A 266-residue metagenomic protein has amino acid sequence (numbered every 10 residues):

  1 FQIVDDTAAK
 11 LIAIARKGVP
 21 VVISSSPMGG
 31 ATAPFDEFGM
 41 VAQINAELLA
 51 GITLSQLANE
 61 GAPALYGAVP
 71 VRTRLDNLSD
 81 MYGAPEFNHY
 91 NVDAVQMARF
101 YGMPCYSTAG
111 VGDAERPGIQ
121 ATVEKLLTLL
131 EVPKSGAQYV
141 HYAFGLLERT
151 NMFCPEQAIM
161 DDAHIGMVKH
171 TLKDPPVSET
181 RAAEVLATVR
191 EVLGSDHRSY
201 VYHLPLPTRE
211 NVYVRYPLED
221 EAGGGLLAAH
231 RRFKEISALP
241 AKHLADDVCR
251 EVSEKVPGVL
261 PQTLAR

Functional and structural regions predicted by a protein language model:
F1-D161: Glycine-rich anion/phosphate-binding loop at the beta-strand->alpha-helix junction
E156-R266: Catalytic-core signal marking the mid-to-C-terminal active-site face
